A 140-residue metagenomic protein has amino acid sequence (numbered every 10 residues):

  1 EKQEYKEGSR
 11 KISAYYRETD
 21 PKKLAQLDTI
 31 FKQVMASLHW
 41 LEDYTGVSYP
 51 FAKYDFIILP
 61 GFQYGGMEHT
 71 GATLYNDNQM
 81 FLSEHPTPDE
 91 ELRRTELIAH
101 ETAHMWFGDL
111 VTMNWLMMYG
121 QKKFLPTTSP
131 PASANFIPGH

Functional and structural regions predicted by a protein language model:
E1-A99, T128: Hydrophobic helix-coil surface modules that form long, contiguous segments used for peptide/substrate interaction
S9, K123-H140: Acidic/His/Gly-enriched intrinsically disordered linker/tail segments that often contain short helix/coil "MoRF-like"
L27-F31, W115-K123: Active-site metal-coordination segments of metallo-dependent hydrolases
E42-G46, F107-G108, P130-P138: Sec-exported extracytoplasmic/periplasmic mature domains
S48-F56, M113-M117, H140: Surface-exposed patches in mature extracellular/periplasmic domains of secreted proteins
L59-F62, N78, G108-T112, Q121-F124: An acidic- and aromatic-residue-enriched active-site/binding cleft used to recognize and process polar
I98, T102-F107, L125, S129: Active-site His/Glu-centered metal-binding helix of metallohydrolases
T102-Y119, F136-I137: Catalytic Zn2+-binding segment of zinc metalloproteases
